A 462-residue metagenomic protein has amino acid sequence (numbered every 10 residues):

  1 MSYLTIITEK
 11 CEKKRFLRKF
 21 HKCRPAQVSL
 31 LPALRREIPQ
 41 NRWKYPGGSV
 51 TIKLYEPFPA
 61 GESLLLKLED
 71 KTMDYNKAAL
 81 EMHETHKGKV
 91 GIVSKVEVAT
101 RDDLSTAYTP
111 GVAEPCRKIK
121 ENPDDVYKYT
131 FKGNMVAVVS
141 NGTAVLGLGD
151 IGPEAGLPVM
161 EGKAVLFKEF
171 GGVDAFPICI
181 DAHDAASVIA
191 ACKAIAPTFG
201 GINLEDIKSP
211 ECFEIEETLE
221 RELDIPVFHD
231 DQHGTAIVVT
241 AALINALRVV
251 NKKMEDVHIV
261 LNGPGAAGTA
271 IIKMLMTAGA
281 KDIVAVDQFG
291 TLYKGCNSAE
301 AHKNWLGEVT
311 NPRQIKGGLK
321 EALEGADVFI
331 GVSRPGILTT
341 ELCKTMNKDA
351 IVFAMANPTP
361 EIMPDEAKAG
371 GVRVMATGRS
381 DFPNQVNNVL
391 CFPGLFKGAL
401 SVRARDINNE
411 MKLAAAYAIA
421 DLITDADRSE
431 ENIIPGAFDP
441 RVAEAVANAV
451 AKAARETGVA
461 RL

Functional and structural regions predicted by a protein language model:
L4, L17, H21-R24, R42 (+2 more regions): Short hydrophobic targeting helices and cationic amphipathic motifs that mediate membrane/organellar targeting
Q40, G47-T72: Short, Lys/Arg-enriched N-terminal segments with co-localized hydrophobic residues within the first ~10-30 amino acids
L66-V227, A447, A453, T457-R461: N-terminal ligand-binding/catalytic initiation module
E69, N304-R373, R379-D381: Rossmann-like adenosine-cofactor binding region
L146, I151-G171, L223, H229 (+2 more regions): Glycine-rich phosphate/diphosphate-binding loop of Rossmann-like nucleotide-binding domains
P177, N203-D206, V227-D230, L261 (+5 more regions): General beta-strand structural signal in soluble alpha/beta enzymes
P226, D230-D231, V250, A354-L462: Adenosine-phosphate binding glycine-rich loop
